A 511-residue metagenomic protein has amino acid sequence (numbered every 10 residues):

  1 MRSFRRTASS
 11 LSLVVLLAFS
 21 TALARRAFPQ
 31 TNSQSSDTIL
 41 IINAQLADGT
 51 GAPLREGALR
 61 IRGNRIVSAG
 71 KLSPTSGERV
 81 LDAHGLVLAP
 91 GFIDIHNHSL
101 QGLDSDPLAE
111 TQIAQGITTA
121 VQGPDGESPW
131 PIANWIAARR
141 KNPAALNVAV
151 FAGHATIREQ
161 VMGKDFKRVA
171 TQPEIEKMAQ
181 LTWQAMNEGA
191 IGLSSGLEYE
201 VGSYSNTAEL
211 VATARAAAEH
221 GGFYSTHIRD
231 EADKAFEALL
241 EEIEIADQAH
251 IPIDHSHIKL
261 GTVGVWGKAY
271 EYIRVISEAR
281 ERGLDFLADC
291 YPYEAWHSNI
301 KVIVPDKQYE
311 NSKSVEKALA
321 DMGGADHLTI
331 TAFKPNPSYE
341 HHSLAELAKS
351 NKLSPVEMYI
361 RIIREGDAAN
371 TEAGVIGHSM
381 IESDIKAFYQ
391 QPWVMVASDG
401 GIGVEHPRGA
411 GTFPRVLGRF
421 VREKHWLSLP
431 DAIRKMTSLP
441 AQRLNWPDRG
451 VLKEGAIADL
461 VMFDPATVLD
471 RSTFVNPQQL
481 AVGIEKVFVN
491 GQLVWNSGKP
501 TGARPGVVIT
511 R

Functional and structural regions predicted by a protein language model:
M1-R6: N-terminal secretory signal peptides that target proteins for export/translocation
S9-A22: Bacterial N-terminal signal peptides
F19-G57, R62-G63, L72, I113 (+1 more regions): Active-site microenvironment of metallo-dependent hydrolases
A83-L88, F92-S99, D104-S195, A214 (+3 more regions): Divalent-metal coordination cores built from histidine and acidic residues
D94, T119-Q122, N147-V150, S225 (+3 more regions): Structural recognition of the beta-strand scaffold that forms the well-ordered cores of secreted hydrolase catalytic
A133-R140, A155-T171, K177-L181, L197 (+3 more regions): Polyanionic/metal-chelating signatures
Q184, E188-E242: Divalent metal-binding pocket/active-site signature
Y199-Y204, D230-A235, G261-G264, E294 (+1 more regions): Short, small-residue-enriched loops and turns at beta-alpha junctions that line or gate enzyme active sites
